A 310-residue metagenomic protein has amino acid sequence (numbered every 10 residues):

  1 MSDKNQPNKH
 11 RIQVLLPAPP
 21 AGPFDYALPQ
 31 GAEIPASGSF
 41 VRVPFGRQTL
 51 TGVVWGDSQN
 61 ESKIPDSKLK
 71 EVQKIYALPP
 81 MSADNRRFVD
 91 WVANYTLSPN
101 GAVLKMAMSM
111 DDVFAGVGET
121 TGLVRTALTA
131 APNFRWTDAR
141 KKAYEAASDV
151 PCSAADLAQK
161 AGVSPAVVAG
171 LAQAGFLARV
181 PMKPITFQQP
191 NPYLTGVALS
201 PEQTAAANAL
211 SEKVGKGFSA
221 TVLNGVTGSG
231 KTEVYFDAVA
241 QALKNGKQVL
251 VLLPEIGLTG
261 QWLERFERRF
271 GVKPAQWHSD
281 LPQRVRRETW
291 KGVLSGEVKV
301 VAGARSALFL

Functional and structural regions predicted by a protein language model:
M1-L310: Accessory, non-ATPase domains that flank or precede helicase/AAA+ motor cores in DNA-metabolism machines
